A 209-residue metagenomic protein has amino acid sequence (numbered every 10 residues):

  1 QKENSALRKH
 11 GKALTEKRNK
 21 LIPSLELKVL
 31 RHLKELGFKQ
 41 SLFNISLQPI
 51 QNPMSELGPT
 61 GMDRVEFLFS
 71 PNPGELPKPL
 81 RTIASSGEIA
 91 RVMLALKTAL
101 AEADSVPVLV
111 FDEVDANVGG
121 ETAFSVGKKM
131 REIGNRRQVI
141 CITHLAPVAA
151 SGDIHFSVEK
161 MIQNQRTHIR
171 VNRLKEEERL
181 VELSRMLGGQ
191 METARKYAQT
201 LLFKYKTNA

Functional and structural regions predicted by a protein language model:
Q1-P49: Charged, surface-exposed helical/loop "interaction arms" that form contiguous linear patches used for dimerization
I45-P49, F69-P71, L96-T98, K160 (+1 more regions): Flexible glycine-/small-residue-rich
I50-D63: Small/polar, glycine/serine/threonine/aspartate-rich low-complexity segments that form flexible
E66-F67, P71-G74, G87-L109: GG-anchored amphipathic helix commonly corresponding to the ABC/SMC/Rad50 NBD signature/C-loop
P77-A84: Short pre-catalytic strand/loop immediately N-terminal to key active-site residues, enriched for Gly-Thr
D112-E113: Walker B catalytic acidic pair
E121-A209: C-terminal lobe/lid and adjacent interdomain/linker elements of RecA-like ASCE P-loop ATPase modules
